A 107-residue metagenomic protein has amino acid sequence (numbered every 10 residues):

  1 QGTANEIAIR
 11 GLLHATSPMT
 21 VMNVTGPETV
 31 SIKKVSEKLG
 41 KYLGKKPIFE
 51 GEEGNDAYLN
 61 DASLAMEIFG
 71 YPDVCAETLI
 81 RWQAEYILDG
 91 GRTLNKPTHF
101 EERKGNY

Functional and structural regions predicted by a protein language model:
Q1-I9, E77-A84: Short, amphipathic alpha-helical "lid/cap" segments that border enzyme active or binding sites
G2-L64, F100-Y107: Mid/C-terminal beta-alpha module of Rossmann-like enzyme folds, strongest in SDR-family dehydrogenases/epimerases
L12, L43, D73, A84-L88: Residue-level detector of secondary-structure transition/capping positions
S17-P18, Y71, T93: A general structural signal for well-ordered secondary-structure junctions
S63, A76-Y107: Amphipathic terminal alpha-helices
M66-A76: A polyampholytic, Gly/Pro-enriched intrinsically disordered region
